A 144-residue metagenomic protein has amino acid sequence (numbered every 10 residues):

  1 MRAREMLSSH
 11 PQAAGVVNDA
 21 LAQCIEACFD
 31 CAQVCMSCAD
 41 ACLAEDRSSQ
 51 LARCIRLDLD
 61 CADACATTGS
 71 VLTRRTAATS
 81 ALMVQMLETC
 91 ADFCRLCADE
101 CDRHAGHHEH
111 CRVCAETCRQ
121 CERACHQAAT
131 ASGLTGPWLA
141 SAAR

Functional and structural regions predicted by a protein language model:
M1-R144: Amphipathic alpha-helical hairpins
